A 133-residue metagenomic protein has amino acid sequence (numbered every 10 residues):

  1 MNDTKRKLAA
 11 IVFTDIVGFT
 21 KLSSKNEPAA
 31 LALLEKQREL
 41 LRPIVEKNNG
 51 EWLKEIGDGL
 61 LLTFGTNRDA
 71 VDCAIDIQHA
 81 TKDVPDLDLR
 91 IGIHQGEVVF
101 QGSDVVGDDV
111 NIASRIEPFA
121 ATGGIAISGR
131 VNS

Functional and structural regions predicted by a protein language model:
M1-D76, A80: Catalytic NTP-binding/metal-coordinating core of nucleotidyl cyclase/transferase enzymes
E39, L61-S133: Catalytic beta-strand-to-alpha-helix segment of the class III nucleotidyl cyclase homology domain
